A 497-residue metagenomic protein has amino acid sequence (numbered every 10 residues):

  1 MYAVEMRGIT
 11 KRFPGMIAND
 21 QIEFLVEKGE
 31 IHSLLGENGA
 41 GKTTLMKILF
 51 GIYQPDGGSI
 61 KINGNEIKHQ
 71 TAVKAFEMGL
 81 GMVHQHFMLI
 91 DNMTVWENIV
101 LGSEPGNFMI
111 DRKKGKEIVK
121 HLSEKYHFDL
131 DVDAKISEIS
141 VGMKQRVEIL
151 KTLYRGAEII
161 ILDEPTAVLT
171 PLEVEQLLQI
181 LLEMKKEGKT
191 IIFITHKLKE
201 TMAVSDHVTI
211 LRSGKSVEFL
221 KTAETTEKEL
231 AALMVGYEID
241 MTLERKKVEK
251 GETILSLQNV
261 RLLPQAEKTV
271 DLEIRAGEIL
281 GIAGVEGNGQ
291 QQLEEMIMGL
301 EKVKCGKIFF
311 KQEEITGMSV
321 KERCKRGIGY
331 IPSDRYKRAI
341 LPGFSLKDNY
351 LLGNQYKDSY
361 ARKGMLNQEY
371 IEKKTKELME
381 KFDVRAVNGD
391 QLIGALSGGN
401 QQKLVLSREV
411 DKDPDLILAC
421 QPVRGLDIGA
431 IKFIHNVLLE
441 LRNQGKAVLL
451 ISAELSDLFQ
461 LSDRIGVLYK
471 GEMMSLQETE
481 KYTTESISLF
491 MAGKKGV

Functional and structural regions predicted by a protein language model:
M1-V497: Glycine-rich phosphate-binding loops of nucleotide-dependent enzymes
